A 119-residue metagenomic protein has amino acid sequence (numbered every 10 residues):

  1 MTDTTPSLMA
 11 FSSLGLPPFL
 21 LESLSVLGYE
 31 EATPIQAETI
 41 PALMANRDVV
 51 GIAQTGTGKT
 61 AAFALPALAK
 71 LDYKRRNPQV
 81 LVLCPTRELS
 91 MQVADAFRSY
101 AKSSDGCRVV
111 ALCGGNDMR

Functional and structural regions predicted by a protein language model:
T2-I52, A69: Conserved pre-motif I regulatory segment
T5-F11, A64-P66, R87-M91: Short, functional N-terminal and low-complexity linear motifs
S7-A10, I40, N46, A61 (+3 more regions): Glycine-rich, flexible loop/turn motifs
S13, P18-E30, R75-R119: Conserved nucleic-acid-binding Ia/Ib motif block in the N-terminal RecA-like helicase ATPase lobe
A37-V49, T60-R75, M91, D95-A101: Walker A/P-loop NTP-binding motif
A53-T57: The conserved Walker
